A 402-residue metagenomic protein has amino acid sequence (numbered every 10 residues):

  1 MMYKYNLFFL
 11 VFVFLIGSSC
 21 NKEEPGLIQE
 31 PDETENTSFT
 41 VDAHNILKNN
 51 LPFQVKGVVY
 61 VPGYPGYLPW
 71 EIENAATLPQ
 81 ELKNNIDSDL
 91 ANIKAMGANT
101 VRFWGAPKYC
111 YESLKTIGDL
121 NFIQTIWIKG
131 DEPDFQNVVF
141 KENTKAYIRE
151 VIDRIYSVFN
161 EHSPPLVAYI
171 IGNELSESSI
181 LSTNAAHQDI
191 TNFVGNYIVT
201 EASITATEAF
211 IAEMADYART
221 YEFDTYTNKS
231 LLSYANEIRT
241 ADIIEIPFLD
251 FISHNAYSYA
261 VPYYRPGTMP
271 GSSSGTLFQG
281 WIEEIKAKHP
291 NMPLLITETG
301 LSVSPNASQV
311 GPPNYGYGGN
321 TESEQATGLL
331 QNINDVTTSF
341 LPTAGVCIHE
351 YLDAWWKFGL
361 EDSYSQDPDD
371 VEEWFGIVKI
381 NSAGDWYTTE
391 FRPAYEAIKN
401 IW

Functional and structural regions predicted by a protein language model:
V13-T34: Bacterial Sec-dependent N-terminal signal peptides
E35-T116: Active-site-adjacent substrate/metal-binding segments within catalytic domains of carbohydrate-active enzymes
V55-Y60, V101-F103, F122-I126, V167-I171 (+4 more regions): Hydrophobic faces of well-ordered beta-strands that scaffold small-molecule active sites in alpha/beta enzyme cores
E71-T77, S182-A209, R265-G267, S304-T321 (+1 more regions): A solvent-exposed, charged loop/short amphipathic helix patch at secondary-structure junctions
K83-N143, S203, T207-F210, M214-S233 (+4 more regions): Aromatic-lined substrate-binding rim segments of carbohydrate-active enzymes
E150-T205, S233-I238, A344-G345: Active-site groove signature of glycoside hydrolases
Y226-K229, E237-Y315, I333-T343: Glycoside hydrolase catalytic-domain groove-lining segments
P342-W402: Aromatic-rich peripheral "rim/lid" segments of glycoside hydrolase catalytic domains that contact and position glycan
